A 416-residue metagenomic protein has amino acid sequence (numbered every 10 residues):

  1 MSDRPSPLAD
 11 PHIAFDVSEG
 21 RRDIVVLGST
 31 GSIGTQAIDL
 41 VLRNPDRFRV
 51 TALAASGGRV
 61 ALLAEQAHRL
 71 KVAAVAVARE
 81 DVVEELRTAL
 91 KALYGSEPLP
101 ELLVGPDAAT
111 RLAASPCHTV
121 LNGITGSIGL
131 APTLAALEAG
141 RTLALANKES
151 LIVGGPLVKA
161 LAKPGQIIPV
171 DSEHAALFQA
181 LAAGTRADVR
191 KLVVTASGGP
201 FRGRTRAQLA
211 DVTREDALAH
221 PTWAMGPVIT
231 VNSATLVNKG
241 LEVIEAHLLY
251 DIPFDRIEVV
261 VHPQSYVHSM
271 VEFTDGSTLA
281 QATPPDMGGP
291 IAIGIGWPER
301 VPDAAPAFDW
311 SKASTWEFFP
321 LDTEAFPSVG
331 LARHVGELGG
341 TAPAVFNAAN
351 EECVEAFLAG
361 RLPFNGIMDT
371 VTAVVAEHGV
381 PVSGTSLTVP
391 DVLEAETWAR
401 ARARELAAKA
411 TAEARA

Functional and structural regions predicted by a protein language model:
M1-A416: Catalytic, metal-anchored helix/loop core of enzyme active sites in primary metabolism
